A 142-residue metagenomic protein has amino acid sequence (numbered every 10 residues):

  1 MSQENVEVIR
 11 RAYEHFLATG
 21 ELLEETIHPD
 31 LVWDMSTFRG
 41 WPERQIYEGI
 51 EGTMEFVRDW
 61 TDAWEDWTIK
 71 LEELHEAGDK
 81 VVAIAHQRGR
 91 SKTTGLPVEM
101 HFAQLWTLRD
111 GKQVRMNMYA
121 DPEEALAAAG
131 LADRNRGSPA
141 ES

Functional and structural regions predicted by a protein language model:
M1-S142: C-terminal and inter-domain tail/linker signature
